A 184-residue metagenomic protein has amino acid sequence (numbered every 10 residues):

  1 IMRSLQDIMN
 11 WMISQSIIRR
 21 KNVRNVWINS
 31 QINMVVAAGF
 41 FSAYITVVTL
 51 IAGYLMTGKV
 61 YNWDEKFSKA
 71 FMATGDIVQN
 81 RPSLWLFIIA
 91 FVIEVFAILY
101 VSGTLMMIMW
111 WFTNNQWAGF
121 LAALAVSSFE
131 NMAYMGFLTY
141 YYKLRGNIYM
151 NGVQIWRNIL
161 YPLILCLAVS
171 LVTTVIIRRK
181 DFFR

Functional and structural regions predicted by a protein language model:
I1-S4, Q31-W111, N151-P162: Secretory targeting signals
S4-A37: Helix-loop-helix units of permease transmembrane domains in multi-pass membrane transporters, especially ABC
S16-I17, L99, L167: A generic helix-loop boundary/linker signal
N22, V26-W27, G58, N62-W63 (+1 more regions): Generic ordered-secondary-structure signal
E65-L86, F112-R184: Terminal transmembrane helical anchor/hairpin motif
